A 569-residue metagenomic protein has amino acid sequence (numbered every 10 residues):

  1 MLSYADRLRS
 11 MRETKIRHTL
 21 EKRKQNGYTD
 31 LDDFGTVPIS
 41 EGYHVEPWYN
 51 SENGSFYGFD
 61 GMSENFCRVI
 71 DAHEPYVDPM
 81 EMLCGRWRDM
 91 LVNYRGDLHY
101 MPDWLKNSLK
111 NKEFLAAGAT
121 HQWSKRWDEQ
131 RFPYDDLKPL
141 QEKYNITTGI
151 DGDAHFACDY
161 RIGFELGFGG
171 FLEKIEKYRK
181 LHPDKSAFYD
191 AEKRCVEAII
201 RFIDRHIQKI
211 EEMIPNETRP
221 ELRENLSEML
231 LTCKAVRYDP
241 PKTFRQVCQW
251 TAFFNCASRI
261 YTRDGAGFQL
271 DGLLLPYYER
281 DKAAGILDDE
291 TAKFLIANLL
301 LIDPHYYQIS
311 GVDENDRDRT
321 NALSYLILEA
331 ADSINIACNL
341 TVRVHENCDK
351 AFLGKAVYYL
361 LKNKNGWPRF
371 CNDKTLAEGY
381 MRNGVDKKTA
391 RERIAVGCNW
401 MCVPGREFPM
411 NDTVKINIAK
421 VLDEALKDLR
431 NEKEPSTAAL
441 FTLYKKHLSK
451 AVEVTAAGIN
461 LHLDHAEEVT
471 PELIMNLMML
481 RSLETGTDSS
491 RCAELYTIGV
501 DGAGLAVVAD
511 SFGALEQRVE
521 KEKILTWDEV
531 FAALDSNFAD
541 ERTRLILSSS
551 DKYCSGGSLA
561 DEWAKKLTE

Functional and structural regions predicted by a protein language model:
M1-E192, E221, N225-E228, T232-D239 (+2 more regions): Conserved catalytic cores of very large enzyme subunits
D190-R201: Extended non-globular scaffold/tether segments
R201, R205-Q208, E212: Extended, non-transmembrane alpha-helical coiled-coils
I214-E217, E221: A conserved hydrophobic secondary-structure block that centers on an alpha-helix together with its immediately flanking
F538: Active-site-surrounding "flap" and adjacent substrate/cofactor-binding loops of secreted or lumenal enzymes, prototyped
